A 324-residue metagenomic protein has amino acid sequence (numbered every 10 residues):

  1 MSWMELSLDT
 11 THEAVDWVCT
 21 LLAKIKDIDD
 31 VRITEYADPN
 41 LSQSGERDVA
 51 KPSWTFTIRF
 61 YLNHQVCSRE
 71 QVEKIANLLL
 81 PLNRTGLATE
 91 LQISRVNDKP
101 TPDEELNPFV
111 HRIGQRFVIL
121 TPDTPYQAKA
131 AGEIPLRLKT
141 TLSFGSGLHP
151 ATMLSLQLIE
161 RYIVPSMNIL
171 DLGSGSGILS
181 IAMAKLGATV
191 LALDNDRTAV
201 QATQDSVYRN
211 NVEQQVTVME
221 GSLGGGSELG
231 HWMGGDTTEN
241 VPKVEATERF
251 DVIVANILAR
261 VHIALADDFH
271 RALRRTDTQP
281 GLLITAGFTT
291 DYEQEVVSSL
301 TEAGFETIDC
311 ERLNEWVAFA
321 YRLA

Functional and structural regions predicted by a protein language model:
M1-V66: Non-catalytic accessory regions of SAM-dependent methyltransferases
W3-E5, T55-T57, R116, L313-A320: Short hydrophobic/aromatic beta-strand or adjacent loop that forms the aromatic wall/cage of a ligand/substrate-binding
V18-I25, E70-L82: Short amphipathic alpha-helices in soluble, non-transmembrane regions that often serve as interface/regulatory elements
D30, E90-Q92, V118, N168 (+3 more regions): Conserved beta-strand segments of alpha/beta enzyme cores
E73-G145: Non-catalytic substrate-recognition/targeting regions of SAM-dependent transferases
L142, S146-G224: Conserved SAM/SAH cofactor-binding pocket of Class I
N195-A324: S-adenosylmethionine
